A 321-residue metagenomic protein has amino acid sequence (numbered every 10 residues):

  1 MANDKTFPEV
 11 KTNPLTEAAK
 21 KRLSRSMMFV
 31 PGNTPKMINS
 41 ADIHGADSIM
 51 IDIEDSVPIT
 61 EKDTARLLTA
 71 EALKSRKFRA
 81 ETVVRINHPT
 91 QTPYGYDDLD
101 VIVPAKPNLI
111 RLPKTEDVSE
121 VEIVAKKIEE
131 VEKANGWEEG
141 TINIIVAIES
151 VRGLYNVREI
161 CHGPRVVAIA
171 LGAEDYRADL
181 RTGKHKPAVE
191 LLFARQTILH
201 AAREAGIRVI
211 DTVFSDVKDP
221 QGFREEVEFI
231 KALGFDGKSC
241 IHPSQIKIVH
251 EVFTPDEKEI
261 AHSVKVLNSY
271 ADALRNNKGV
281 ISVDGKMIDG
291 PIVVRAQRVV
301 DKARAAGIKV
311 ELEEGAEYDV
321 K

Functional and structural regions predicted by a protein language model:
A2-K321: Expand to "…catalyze enediolate/carbanion chemistry for C-C bond making/breaking, isomerization, decarboxylation
